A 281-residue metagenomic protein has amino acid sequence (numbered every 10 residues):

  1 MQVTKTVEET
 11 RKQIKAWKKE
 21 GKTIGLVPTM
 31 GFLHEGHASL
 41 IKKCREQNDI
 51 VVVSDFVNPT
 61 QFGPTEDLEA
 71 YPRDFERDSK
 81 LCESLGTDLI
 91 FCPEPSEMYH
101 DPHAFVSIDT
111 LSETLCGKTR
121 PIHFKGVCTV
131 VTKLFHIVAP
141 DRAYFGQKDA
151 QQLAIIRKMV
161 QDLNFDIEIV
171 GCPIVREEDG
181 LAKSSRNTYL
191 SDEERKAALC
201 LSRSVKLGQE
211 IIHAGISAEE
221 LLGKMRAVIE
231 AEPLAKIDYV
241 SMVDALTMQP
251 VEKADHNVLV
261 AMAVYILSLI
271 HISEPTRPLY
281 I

Functional and structural regions predicted by a protein language model:
Q2-L234, V243-T247: Nucleotidyltransferase catalytic core that binds NTPs
E66, E252, T276: Short, flexible helix/strand-to-coil boundary loops that buttress conserved ligand/catalytic motifs in alpha/beta
A227-L269: Acidic/histidine-rich
H271-E274, P278-I281: Single conserved hydrophobic/aromatic residue that forms the stacking wall/gate of nucleotide- or nucleobase-binding
